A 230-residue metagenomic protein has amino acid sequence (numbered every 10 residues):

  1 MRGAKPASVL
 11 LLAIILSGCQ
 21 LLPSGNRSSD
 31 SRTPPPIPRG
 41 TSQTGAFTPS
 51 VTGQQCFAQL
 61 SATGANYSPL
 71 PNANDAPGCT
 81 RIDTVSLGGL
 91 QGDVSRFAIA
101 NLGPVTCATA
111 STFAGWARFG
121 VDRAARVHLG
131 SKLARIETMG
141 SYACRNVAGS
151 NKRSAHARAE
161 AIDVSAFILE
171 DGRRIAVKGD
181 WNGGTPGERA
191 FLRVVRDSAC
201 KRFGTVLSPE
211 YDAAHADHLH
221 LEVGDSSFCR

Functional and structural regions predicted by a protein language model:
M1-V9: Bacterial N-terminal signal peptides that target proteins for export
I15-G18: C-terminal motif of bacterial Sec signal peptides marking the signal peptidase cleavage site
Q20-L22: A eukaryotic "domain-start" boundary segment
S24-G25, D30-R32, I82, S86-G88 (+2 more regions): Catalytic cores and adjacent binding grooves of peptidoglycan-active enzymes
R27-Q55: Post-signal peptide N-terminal segment of mature Sec-exported envelope proteins
T41-F47, G103-T112, S150-N151, V177-P186: Second-shell loop/turn segments in exported
T48-I136: Active-site acidic/histidine clusters and adjacent loop/turn architecture that either coordinate catalytic ions
V127-A159: Active-site-adjacent substructure of cysteine-protease-like catalytic cores
